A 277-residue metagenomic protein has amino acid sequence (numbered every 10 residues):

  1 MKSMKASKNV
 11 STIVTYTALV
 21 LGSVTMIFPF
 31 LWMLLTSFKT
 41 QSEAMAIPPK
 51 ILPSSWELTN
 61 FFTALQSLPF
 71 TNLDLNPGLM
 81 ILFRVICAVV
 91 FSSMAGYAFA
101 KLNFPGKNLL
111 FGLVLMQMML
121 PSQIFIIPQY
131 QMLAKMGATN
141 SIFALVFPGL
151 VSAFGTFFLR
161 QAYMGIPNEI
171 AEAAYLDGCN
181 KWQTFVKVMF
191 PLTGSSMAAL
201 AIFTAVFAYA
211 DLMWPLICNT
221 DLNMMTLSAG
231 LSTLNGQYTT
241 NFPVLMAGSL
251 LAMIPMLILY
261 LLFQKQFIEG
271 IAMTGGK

Functional and structural regions predicted by a protein language model:
K2-K277: A structural signal for multi-pass alpha-helical bundles of membrane permease subunits that mediate small-molecule
